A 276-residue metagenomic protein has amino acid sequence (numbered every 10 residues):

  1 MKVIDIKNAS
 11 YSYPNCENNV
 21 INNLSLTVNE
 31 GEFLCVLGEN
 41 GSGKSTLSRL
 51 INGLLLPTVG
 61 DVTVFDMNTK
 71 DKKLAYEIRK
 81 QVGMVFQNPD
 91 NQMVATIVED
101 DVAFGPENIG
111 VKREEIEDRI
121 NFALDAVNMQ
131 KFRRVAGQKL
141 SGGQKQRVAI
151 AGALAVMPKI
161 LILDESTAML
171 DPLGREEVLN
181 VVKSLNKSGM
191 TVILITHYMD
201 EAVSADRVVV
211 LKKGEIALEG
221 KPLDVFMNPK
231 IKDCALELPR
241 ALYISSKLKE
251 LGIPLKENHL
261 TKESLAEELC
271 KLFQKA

Functional and structural regions predicted by a protein language model:
L37-E39: The feature captures the beta-strand-to-loop junction immediately N-terminal to the Walker
N52: Helix-to-loop junction immediately C-terminal to a conserved catalytic motif
G60-K70, I78: Conserved ABC transporter NBD signature motif
E114-F132: Conserved ABC ATPase "signature" region
A136-L140, Q144: Conserved ABC ATPase signature
L161-D164: Catalytic Walker B motif of ABC-type/P-loop ATPase nucleotide-binding domains
G214-E215: Conserved ABC ATPase "signature" C-loop
